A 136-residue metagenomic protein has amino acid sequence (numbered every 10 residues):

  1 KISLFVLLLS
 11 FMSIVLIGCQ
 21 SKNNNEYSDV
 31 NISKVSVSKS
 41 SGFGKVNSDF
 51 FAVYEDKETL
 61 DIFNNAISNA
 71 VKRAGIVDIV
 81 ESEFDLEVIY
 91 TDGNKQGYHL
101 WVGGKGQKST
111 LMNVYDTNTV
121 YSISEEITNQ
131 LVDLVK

Functional and structural regions predicted by a protein language model:
K1-Q20: Sec-dependent bacterial lipoprotein signal peptides
S3, C19-K136: Function-determining sites in protein domains
